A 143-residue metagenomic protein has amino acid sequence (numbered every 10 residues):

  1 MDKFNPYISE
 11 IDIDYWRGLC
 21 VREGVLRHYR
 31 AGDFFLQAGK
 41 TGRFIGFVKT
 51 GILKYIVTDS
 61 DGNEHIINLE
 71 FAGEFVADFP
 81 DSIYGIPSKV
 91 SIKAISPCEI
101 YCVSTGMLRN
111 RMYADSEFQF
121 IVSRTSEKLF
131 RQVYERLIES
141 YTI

Functional and structural regions predicted by a protein language model:
M1-R30, P80-D81: Cyclic nucleotide-binding regulatory module and flanking cytosolic helices
F4-R17, T50-I56, S60-E64, N110-Y113: A broad, low-specificity signal for short, low-complexity segments enriched in glycine/proline and polar/charged
R27-Y29, E70, V103: Hydrophobic residues at beta-strand termini and immediately following loops that shape nucleotide-binding pockets
D33-I95: Cyclic nucleotide-binding regulatory domains
K54, I100-Y101: General beta-strand recognition
A94-I95, C102, G106, N110-I143: Polybasic "coupling" helices that flank or enter modular domains
